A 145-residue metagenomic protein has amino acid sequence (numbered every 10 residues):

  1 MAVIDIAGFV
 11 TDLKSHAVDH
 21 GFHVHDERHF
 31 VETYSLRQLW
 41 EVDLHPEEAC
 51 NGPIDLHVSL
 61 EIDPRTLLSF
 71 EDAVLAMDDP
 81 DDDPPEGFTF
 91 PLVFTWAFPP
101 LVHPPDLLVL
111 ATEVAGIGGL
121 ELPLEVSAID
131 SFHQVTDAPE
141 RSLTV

Functional and structural regions predicted by a protein language model:
M1-S15, F30-V31, S142: Terminal, regulation- and interaction-focused segments at domain boundaries
V3-G8, C50-I54, P100-L108: Ordered, soluble secondary-structure elements with a strong preference for glycine-centered loop motifs and nearby
G8-V10, D26-R28, D78-D82, I129-S131: Residue-level detector of functional hotspots within protein domains
V10, K14, V18, L108-A115: Generic solvent-exposed, charged/amphipathic alpha-helical segments that serve as macromolecular interface scaffolds
L13, V18-L75: N-terminal interaction modules that seed assembly of large macromolecular complexes
P46-E48, P64-T66, D79-D82, V114-G118: Short, surface-exposed linear patches
S69-D72, M77-D79, P104, G116: Short, solvent-exposed recognition patches
D82-V93, P99-V145: Glycine-rich, aromatic-bearing surface loops/beta-hairpins
